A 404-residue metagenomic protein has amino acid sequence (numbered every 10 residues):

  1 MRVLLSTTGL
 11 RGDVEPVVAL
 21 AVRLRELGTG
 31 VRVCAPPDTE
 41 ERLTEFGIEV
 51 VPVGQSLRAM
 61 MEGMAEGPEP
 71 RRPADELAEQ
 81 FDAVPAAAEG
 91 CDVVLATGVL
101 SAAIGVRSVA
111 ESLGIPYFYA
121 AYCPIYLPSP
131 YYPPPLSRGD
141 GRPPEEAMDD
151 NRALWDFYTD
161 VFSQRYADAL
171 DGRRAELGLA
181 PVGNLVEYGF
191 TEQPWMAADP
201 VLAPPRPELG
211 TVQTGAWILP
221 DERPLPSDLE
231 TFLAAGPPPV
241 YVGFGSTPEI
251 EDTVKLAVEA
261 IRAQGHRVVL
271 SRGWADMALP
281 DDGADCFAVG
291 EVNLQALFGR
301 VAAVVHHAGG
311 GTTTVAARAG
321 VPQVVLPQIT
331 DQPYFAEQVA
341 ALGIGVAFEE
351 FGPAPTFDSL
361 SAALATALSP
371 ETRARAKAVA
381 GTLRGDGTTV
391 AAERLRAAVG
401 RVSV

Functional and structural regions predicted by a protein language model:
M1-E49: N-terminal subdomain of nucleotide-sugar transferases
D13, A96, V289-Q338: A donor-sugar binding/catalytic signature common to diverse glycosyltransferases and related nucleotide-sugar
R32-R72, D140, E145-M148: Conserved nucleotide-sugar phosphate-binding/catalytic loop shared by glycosyltransferases and other
A78-R152, V201-L202: Conserved nucleotide-sugar donor-interacting segment of glycosyltransferase catalytic cores, predominantly GT-B
Y166-A216: Long, low-complexity segments enriched in small/aliphatic residues
A197-A303: Donor-nucleotide binding loops and adjacent catalytic segments primarily of GT-B fold Leloir glycosyltransferases
T330-A363, A374: Change "using UDP/GDP/dTDP sugars" to "using nucleotide sugars
F357-V404: C-terminal amphipathic helix plus adjacent low-complexity, charged tail appended to glycosyltransferase catalytic
